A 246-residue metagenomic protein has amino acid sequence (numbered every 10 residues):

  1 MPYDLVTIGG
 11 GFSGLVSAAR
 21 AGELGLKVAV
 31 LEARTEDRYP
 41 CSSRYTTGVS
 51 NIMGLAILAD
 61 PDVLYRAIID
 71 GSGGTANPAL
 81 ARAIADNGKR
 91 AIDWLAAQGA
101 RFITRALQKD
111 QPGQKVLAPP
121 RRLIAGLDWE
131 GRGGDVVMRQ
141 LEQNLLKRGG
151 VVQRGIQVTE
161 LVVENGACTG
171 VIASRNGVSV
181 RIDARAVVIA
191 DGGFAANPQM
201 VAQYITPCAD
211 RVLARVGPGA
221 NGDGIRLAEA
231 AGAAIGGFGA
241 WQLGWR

Functional and structural regions predicted by a protein language model:
L5-V30: N-terminal Rossmann-like FAD-binding beta1-loop-alpha1 element of flavoenzymes
E23-R44: Glycine-rich FAD pyrophosphate-binding loop
D37, S43, T75-A81, W94-D110 (+1 more regions): A short alpha-helix-loop-beta-strand transition element characteristic of N-terminal alpha/beta dinucleotide-binding
Y39, D86-V180, N197-M200: Conserved redox-cofactor binding core of oxidoreductases
V49-I84: Glycine-rich active-site loop/strand segments that organize a redox cofactor
R175-V178, I182-R246: Glycine-rich loop(s) and the adjacent beta-strand/alpha-helix scaffold that form part
